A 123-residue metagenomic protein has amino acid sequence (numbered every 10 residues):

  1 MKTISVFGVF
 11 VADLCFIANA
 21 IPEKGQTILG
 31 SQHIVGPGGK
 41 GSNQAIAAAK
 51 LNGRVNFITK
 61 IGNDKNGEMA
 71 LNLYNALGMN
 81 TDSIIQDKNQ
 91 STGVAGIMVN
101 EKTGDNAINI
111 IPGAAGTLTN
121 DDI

Functional and structural regions predicted by a protein language model:
M1-K60, K65-M69, N75: Glycine-rich phosphate/adenosyl-contacting loop at the front of the ribokinase-like
K2, T92-V94, D105-N106: Change "...and in nucleic-acid phosphodiester-cleaving endonucleases..." to "...and in nucleic-acid processing enzymes
N56, V94, G113: Short, flexible active-site loop motifs that bind/organize anionic cofactors or intermediates
N66, A70, T119-D122: General structural feature for long, well-ordered alpha-helical segments within catalytic domains of soluble enzymes
E68-L71, V94-I97: Short secondary-structure transition/capping segments
L73-N89: A glycine-rich helix N-cap at a beta->alpha junction
I85-D87, I97-I123: Conserved phosphate-binding/catalytic loop of the ribokinase/pfkB sugar-kinase fold
